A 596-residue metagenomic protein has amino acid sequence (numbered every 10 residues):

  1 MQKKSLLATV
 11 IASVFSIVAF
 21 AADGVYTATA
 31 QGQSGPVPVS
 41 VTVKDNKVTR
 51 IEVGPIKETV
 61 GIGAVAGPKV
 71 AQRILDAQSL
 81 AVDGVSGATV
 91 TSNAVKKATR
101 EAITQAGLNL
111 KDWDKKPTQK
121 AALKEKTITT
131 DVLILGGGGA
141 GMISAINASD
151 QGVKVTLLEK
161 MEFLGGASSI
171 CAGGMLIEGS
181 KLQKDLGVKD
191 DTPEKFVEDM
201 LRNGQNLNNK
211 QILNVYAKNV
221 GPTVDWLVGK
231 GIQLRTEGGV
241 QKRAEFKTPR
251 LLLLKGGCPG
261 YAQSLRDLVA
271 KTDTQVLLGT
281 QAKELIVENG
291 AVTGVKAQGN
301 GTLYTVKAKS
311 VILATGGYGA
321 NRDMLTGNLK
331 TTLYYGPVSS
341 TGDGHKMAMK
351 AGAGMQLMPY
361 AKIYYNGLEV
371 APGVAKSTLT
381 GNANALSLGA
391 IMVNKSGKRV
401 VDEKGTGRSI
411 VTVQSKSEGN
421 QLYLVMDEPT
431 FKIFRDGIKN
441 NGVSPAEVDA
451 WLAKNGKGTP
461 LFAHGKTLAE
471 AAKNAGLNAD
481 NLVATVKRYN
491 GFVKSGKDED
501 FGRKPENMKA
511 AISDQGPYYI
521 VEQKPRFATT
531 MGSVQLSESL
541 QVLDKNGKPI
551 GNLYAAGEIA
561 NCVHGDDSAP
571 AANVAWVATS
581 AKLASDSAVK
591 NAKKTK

Functional and structural regions predicted by a protein language model:
A22-P117: Active-site- and interface-proximal helix/loop "cap" or "latch" segments in soluble metabolic and energy-transducing
V53, E284, N481-V563: A glycine-rich dinucleotide-binding beta-alpha-beta segment and adjacent secondary-structure elements that constitute
V85, K154, F163, A167-Q275 (+7 more regions): Conserved N-terminal/central alpha/beta ligand/cofactor-binding core
A121-A140, T156: Beta1/beta-strand and adjacent pyrophosphate-binding region of the FAD-binding site in flavoprotein oxidoreductases
L254-K309, H345: Helical element adjacent to the flavin cofactor pocket in flavoenzyme catalytic cores
G299-T302, V306-A371, A571-V574, L583: Glycine-rich loop(s) and the adjacent beta-strand/alpha-helix scaffold that form part
H345-G354, V483-V486, V577-K596: Internal hydrophobic alpha-helix adjacent to the cofactor/substrate pocket in enzyme cavities
H345-M347, G354-L477: An anion/pyrophosphate-binding glycine-rich loop and adjacent beta-alpha core in soluble alpha-beta enzymes
